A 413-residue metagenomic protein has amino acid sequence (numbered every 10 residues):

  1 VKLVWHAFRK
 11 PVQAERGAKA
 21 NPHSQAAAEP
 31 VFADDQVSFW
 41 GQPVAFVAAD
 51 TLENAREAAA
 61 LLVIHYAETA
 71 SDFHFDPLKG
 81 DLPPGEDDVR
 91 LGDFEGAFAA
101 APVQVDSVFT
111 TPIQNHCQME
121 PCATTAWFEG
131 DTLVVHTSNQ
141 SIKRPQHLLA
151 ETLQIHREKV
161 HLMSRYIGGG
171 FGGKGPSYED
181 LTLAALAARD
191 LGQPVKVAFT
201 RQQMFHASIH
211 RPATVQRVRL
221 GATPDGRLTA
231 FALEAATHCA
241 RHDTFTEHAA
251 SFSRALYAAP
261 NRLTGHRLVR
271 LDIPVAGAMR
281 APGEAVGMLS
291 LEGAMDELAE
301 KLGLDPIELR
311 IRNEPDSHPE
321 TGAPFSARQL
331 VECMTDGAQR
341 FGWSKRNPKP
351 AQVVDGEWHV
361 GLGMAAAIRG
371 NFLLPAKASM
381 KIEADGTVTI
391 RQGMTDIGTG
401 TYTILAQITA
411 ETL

Functional and structural regions predicted by a protein language model:
V1-G85, Q104-S107, D180: Flexible, low-hydrophobicity surface segments
V1-V4, V44-H65, T124-L191, T237 (+7 more regions): Alpha-helical support elements that line or immediately flank enzyme active sites and cofactor-binding pockets
K2, Q36-S38, V44-F46, P102-Q104 (+9 more regions): Structural motif
P11, E15-A28, D87-T124, G130-T132 (+2 more regions): Glycine-rich loop/linker segments at domain edges
F32, F39-Q42, M119-P121, T182 (+5 more regions): Short, solvent-exposed loop/turn segments at the edges of secondary structure
P43, D50-T51, R189-R241: Phosphate/diphosphate-binding loops
P77-L153, E314-T387: Helix-loop-helix junctions that connect adjacent transmembrane helices in secondary transporters/permeases, recognized
F109, F128, T137-N139, S164-Y166 (+5 more regions): Short, structured patches in soluble enzyme cores that scaffold and shape functional sites
